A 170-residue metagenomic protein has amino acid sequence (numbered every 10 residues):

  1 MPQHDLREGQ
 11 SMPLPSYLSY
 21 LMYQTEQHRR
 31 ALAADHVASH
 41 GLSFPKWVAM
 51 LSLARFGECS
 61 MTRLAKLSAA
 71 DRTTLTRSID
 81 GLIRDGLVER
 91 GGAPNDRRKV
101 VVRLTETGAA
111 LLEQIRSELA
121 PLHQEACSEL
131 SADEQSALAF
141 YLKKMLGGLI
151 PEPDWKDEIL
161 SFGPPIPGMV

Functional and structural regions predicted by a protein language model:
M1-Q10, D133-V170: C-terminal regulatory/oligomerization modules of transcriptional regulators
P2-E8, L18-L21, L32-A34, L51 (+2 more regions): Short hydrophobic/aromatic-rich motifs at helix boundaries and adjacent loops
G9-P13, V102: Short, charged, low-complexity loops and linkers
P13, Y20-Y23, Q27-T74, D85 (+2 more regions): N-terminal helix-turn-helix DNA-binding core of bacterial DNA-binding proteins
P15-S19, T105-G108: Short alpha-helical transmembrane interface motifs in multi-pass membrane proteins
R30, E58, D80-G147: Charged, amphipathic alpha-helical coiled-coil/dimerization segments
